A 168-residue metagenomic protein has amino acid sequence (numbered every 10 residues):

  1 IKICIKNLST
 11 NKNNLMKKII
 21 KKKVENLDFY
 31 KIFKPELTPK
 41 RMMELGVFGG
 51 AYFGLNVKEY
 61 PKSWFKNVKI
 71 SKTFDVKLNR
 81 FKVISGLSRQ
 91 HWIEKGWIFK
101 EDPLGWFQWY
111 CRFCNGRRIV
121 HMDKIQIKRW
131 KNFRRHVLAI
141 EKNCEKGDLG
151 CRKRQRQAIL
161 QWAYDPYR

Functional and structural regions predicted by a protein language model:
N14-E101, G105, R117, R135-A158: Compositionally biased, intrinsically disordered low-complexity regions enriched for acidic
F113-V137: Short linear, low-complexity motifs centered on an aromatic residue
L160-R168: Charge-patterned, phosphorylation-rich low-complexity C-terminal interaction regions of large eukaryotic proteins
